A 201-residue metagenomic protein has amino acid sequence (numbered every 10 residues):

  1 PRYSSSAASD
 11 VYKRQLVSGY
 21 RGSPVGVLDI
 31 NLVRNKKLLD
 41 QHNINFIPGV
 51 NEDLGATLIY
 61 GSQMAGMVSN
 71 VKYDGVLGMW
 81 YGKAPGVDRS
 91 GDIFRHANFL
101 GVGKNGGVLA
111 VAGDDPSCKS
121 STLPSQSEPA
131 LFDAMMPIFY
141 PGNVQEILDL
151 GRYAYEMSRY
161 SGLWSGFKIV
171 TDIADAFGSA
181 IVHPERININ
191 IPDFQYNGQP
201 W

Functional and structural regions predicted by a protein language model:
P1-A8, Y12: Single conserved hydrophobic/aromatic residue that forms the stacking wall/gate of nucleotide- or nucleobase-binding
Y3, G19-Y20, Y81-G82: Small/polar loops that bind or transfer phosphate-bearing groups
K13-G19: Carboxylate/His-rich catalytic cores and anion/metal-binding grooves
S23-Y160, V170: Thiamine diphosphate
S161-W201: Conformationally flexible catalytic loops at phosphate/diphosphate-handling active centers
